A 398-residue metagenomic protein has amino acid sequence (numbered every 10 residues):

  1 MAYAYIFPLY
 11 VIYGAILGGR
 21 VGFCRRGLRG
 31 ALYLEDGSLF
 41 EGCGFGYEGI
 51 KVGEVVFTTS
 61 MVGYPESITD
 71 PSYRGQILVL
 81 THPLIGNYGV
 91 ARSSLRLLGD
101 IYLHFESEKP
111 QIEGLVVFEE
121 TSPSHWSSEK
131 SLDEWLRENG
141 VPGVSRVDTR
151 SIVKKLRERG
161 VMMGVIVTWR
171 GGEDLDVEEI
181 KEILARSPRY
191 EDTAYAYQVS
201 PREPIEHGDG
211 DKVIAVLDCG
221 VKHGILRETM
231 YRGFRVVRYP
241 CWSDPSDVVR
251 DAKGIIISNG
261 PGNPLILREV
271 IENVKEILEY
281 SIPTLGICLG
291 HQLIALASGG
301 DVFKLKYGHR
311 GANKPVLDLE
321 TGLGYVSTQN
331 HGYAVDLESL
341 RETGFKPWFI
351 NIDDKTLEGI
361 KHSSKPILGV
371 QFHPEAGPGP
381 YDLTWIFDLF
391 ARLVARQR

Functional and structural regions predicted by a protein language model:
A4-I6, V11: Short hydrophobic alpha-helical segments enriched in small aliphatic residues
V21-S246, P264, G377, A391-R398: RNA-binding accessory domains that recognize and position tRNA/RNA substrates
P142, V213, P283-L285, D301 (+1 more regions): Proline-centered loop/turn at the N-terminus of a beta-strand
V213-D218, S327-T328, L368-F372: Active-site-proximal beta-strand elements of phosphoester/diester hydrolases
G254, S258-L337, G379-A395: Cysteine-nucleophile active-site neighborhood
G322-K365: Catalytic beta-strand/loop cores that center a nucleophilic Ser/Cys/Thr and support acyl-enzyme chemistry
L357-R398: A glycine-centered loop/beta-turn motif at secondary-structure junctions
